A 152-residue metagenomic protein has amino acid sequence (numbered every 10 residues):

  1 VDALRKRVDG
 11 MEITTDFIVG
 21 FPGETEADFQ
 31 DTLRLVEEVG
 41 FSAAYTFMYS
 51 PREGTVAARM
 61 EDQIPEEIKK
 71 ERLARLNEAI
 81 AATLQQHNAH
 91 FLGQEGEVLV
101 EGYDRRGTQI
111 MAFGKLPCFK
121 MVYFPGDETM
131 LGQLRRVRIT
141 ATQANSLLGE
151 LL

Functional and structural regions predicted by a protein language model:
V1-T55, R75-Q86: Conserved C-terminal portion of the radical SAM core fold that forms the substrate/S-adenosylmethionine-binding
R59-L152: Terminal RNA-binding accessory module
